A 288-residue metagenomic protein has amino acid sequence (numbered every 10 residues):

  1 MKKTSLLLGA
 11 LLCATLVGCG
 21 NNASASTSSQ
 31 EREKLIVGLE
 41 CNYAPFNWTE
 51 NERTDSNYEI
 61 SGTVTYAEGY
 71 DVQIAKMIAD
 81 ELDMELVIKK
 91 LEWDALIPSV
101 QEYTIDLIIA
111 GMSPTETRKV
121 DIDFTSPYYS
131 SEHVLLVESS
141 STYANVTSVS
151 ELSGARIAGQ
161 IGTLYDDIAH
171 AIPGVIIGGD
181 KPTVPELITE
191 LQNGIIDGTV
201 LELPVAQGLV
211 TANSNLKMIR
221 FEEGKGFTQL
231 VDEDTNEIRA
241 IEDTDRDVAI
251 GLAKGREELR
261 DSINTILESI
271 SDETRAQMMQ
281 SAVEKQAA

Functional and structural regions predicted by a protein language model:
T15-G18: C-terminal motif of bacterial Sec signal peptides marking the signal peptidase cleavage site
G20, V72-E81, S140-S141, R156 (+2 more regions): Extended ligand-binding regions for polar small-molecule ligands
S26-S29, S56, E138-I157: Flexible hinge/capping segments at coil-to-helix
T27-M112, V120: Extracytoplasmic small-molecule ligand-binding "clamshell" domains of the periplasmic binding protein/Venus flytrap
L39-Y43, K89-D94, Y103-T115, S131 (+5 more regions): Beta->alpha turn/N-cap motifs
E50-G62, A75-M84, G162-I188, V210-S214: Ligand-binding cleft/hinge of the Venus flytrap
K76-E81, K89-K90, D94-I108, D121-D123 (+3 more regions): Short helices/loops that flank or line small-molecule/ion binding pockets
D80, E85-E151, E223-E242: Acidic, polar ligand-binding/catalytic clefts
